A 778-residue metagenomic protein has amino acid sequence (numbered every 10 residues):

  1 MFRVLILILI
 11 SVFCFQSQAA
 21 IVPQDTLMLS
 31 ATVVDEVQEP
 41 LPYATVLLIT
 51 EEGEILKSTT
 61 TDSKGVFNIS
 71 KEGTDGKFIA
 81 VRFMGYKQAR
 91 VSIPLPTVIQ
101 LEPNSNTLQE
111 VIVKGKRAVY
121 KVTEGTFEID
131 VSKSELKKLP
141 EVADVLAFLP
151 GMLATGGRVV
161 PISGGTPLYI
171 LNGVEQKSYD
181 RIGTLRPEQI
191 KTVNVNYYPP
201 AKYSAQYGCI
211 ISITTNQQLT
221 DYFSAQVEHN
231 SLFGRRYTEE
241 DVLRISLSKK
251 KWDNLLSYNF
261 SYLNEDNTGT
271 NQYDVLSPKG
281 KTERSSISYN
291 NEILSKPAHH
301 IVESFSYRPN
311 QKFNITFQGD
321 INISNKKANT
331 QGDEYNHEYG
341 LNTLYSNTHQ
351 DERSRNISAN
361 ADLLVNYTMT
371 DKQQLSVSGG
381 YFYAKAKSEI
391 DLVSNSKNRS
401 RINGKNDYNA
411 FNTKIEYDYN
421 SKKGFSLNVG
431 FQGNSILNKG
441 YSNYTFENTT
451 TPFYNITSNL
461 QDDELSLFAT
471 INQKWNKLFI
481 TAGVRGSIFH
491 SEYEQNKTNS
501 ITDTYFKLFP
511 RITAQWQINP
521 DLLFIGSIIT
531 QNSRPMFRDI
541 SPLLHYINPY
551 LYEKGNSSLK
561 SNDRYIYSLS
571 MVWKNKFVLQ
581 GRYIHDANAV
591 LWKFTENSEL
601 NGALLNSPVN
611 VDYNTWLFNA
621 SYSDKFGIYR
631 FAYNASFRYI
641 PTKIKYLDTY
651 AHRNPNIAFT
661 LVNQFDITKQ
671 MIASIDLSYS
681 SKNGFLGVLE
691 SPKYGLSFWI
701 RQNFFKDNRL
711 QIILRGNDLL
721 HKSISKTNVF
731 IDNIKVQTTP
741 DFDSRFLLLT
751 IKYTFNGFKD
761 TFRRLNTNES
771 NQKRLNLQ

Functional and structural regions predicted by a protein language model:
V34, L47-I49, A80-Y86, P96-E135 (+2 more regions): Short, acidic, small-residue-rich periplasmic hinge/interaction motif at the N-terminus of Gram-negative outer-membrane
E52-V66: Short, acidic Ser/Thr/Gly-rich low-complexity loop/linker segments typical of extracellular and cell-surface proteins
L95-Q100, E110, V142-V145, Y179-D180 (+3 more regions): N-terminal periplasmic accessory domains that precede and gate Gram-negative outer-membrane beta-barrel machines
F148, E175-P200, N254: Short acidic/polar hinge/loop motifs at secondary-structure boundaries that mediate gating or recognition
Y203-S212, L219-T270, K296-H299: Outer-membrane beta-barrel translocator/receptor signature
H300-S324, H349-N496, Q517, D521 (+4 more regions): Face-selective signature of the C-terminal outer-membrane beta-barrel domain
A410-K414, K560, I566, V578-A635 (+1 more regions): Outer membrane beta-barrel strand-and-loop segments of large Gram-negative receptors, especially TonB-dependent
S458-D462, N532-A587, L604-W616, F742-R745: Outer-membrane beta-barrel signature, preferentially recognizing the C-terminal barrel domain of Gram-negative
